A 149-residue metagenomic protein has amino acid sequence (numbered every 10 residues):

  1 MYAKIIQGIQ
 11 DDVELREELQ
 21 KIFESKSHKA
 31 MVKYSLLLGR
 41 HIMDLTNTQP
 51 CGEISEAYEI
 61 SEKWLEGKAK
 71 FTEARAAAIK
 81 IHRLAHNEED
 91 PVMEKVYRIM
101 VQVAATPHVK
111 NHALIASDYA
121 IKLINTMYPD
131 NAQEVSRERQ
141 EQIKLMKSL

Functional and structural regions predicted by a protein language model:
M1-R139, K147-L149: Structured binding/interaction patches within domain cores
